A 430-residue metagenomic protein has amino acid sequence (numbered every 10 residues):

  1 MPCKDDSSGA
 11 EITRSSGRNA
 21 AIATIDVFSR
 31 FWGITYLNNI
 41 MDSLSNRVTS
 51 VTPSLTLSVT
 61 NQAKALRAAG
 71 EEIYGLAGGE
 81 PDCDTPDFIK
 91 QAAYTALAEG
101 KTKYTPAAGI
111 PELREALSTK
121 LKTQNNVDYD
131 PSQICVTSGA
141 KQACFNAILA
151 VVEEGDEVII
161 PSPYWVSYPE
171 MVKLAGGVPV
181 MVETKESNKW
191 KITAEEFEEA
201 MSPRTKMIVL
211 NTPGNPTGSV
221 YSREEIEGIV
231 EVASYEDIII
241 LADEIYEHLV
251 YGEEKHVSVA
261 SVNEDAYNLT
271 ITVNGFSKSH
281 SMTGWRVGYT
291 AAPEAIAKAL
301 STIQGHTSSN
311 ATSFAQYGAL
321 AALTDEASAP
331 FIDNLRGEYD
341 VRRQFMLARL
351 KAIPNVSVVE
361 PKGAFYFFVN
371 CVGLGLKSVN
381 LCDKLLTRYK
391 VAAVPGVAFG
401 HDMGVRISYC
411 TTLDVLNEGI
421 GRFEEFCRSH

Functional and structural regions predicted by a protein language model:
M1, L117, K185-E186: Short, charged, low-hydrophobicity "junction" segments
P2-C3, S8, A23, N39 (+1 more regions): Exposed, low-complexity/repetitive linear segments and helix-based recognition motifs, biased toward charged/polar
P2-S8, T13-R18, S29-W32: Low-acidity, Ser/Thr- and Arg-rich intrinsically disordered low-complexity segments
D6-G9, S16-G17, A23-T24, L249 (+1 more regions): Composition-driven detection of intrinsically disordered, low-complexity segments
D26-V27, W32-L44, V48-S54, V59-Q62 (+3 more regions): PLP-dependent class I/II
Y94-T102, K122: Generic short alpha-helical segment signal, independent of protein family or function, capturing local helix propensity
Y104-T137: Conserved N-terminal alpha-helix of the aminotransferase class I/II PLP-enzyme fold
